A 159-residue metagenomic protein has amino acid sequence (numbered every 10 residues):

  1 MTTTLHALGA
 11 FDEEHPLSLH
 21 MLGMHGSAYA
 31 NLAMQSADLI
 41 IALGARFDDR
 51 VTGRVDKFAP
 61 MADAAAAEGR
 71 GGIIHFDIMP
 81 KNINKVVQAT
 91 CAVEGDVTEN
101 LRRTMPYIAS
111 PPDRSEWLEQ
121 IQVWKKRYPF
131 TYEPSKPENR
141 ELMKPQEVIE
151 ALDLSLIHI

Functional and structural regions predicted by a protein language model:
A7-I121: Glycine-rich, acidic loop regions that bind phosphate or pyrophosphate groups
L118, H158-I159: Cys/His-enriched low-complexity segments
V123-I157: Active-site diphosphate/adenylate-binding microenvironment
